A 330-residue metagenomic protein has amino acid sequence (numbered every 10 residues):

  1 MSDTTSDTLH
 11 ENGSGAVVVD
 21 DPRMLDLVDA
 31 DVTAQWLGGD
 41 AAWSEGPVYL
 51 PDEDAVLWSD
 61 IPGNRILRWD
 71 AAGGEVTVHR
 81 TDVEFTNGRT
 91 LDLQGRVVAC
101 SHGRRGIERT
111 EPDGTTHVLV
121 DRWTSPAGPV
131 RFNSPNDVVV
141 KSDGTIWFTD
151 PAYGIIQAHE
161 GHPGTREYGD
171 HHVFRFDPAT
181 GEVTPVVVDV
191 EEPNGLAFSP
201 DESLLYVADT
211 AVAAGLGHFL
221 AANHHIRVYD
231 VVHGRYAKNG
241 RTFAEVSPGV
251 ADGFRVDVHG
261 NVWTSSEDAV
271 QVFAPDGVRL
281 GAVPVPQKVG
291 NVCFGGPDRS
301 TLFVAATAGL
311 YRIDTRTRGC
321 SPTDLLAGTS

Functional and structural regions predicted by a protein language model:
S2-Q35, G63, P322: Blade/loop signatures of beta-propeller domains
D31, G39-D54, D82-S101, G106 (+8 more regions): Beta-rich, blade/repeat-based domains predominating in secreted/periplasmic proteins but also intracellular
T33-G38, G74-R80, H117-G128, E182-V187 (+2 more regions): A short beta-strand motif characteristic of beta-propeller blades
P51-T81: Beta-propeller domains
D70-G74, E111-T115, D177-G181, D230-R235 (+2 more regions): Short loop/turn segments that connect beta-strands within beta-propeller blades
G114, T165-A179, N223-D230: Beta-propeller blade signature
F148-Y168, A208-A221, T315: Short, conserved, GDST-rich strand-edge loop motifs in beta-rich repeat architectures
N291-S330: Blade-level signature of beta-propeller repeat domains, shared across WD40, Kelch, NHL, RCC1 and BNR/Asp-box propellers
